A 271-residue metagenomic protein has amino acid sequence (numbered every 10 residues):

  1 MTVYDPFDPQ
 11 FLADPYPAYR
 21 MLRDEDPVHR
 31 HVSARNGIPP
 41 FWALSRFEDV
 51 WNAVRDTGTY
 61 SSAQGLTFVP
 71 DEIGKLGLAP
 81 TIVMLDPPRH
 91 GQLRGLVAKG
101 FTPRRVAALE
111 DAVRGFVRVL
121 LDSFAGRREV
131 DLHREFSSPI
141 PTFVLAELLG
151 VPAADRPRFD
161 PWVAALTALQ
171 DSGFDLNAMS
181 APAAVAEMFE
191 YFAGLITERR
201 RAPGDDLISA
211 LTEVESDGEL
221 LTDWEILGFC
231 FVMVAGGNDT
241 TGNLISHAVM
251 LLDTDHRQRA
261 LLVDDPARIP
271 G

Functional and structural regions predicted by a protein language model:
M1-G271: Cytochrome P450
